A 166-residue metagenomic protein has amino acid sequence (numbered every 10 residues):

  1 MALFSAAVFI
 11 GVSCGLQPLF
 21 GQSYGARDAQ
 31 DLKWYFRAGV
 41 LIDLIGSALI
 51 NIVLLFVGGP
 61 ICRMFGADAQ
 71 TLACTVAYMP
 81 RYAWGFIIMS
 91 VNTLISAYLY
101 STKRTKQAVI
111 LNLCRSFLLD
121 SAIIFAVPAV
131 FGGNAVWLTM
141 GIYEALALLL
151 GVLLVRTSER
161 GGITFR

Functional and structural regions predicted by a protein language model:
M1-I52, F56-G58, M89-L111: Small-residue-rich hydrophobic transmembrane alpha-helices
I10-S13, Q17, Y82-S101, Q107-L119 (+2 more regions): Short runs within selected transmembrane alpha-helices of multi-pass transporters and secretion channels
F20-G85, A126-R166: Short alpha-helical transmembrane segments in multi-pass integral membrane proteins
